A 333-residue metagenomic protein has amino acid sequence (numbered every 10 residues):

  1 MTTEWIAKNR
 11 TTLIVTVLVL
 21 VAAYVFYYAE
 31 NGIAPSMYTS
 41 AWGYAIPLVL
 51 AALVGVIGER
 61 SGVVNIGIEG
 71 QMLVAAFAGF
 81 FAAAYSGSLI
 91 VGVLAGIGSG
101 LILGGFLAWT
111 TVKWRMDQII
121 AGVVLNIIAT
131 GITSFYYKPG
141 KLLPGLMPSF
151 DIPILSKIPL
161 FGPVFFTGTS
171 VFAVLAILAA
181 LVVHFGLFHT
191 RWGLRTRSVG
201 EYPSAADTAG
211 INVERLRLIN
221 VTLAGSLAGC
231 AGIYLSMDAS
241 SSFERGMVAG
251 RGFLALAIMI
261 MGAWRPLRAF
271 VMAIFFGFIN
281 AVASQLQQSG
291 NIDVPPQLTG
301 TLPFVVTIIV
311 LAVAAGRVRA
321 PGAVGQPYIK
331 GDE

Functional and structural regions predicted by a protein language model:
M1-A22, V183, E201, D207-R215 (+1 more regions): Cytosolic-side transmembrane-helix boundaries in multi-pass membrane proteins
M1-A51, A78: Membrane-interfacial amphipathic/re-entrant helices at transmembrane-helix boundaries
E30-S40, L187, A224-A257, Q287 (+1 more regions): Inter-helical junctions in multi-pass inner-membrane proteins, predominant in energy-converting antiporter-like
S36-S86, V93, L101-I119, I260-A263 (+1 more regions): Single transmembrane alpha-helix segments in multi-pass membrane proteins
I57-A78, V112-L125, R195, I219 (+5 more regions): Short, non-helical or kinked segments that cap or interrupt transmembrane helices
G87-I132, L178, F275, N280: Alpha-helical transmembrane segments within multi-pass membrane transporters and channels
A129-H189, G290-T299, G325-E333: Transmembrane helix-bundle core of multi-pass membrane transporters and related energy-transducing complexes
V164-F243, P266-L267, V271: Helix-loop-helix "hairpin" substructures at the membrane interface of multi-pass membrane proteins
